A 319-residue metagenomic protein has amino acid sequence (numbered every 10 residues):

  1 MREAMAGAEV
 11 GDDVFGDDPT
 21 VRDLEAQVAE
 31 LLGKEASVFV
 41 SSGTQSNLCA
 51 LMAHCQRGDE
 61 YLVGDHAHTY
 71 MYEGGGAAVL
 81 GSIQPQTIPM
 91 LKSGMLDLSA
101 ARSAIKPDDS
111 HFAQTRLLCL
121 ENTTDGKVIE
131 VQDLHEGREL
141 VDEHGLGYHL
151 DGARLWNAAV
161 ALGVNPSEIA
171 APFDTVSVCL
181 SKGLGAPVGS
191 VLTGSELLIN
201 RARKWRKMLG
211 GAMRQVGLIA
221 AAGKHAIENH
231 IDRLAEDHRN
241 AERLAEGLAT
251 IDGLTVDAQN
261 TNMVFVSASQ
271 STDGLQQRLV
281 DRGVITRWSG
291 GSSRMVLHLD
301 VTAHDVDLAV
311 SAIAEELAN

Functional and structural regions predicted by a protein language model:
M1-S269, D273-R282, T286-V301, A309-E316: Conserved PLP-enzyme active-site core in the AAT-like
